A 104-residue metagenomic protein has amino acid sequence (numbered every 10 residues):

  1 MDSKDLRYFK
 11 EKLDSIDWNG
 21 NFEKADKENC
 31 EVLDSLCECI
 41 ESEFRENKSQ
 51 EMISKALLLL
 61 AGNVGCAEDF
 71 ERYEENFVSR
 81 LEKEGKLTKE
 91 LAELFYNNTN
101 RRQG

Functional and structural regions predicted by a protein language model:
M1-G104: Solvent-exposed interaction surfaces and binding hotspots enriched for charged
